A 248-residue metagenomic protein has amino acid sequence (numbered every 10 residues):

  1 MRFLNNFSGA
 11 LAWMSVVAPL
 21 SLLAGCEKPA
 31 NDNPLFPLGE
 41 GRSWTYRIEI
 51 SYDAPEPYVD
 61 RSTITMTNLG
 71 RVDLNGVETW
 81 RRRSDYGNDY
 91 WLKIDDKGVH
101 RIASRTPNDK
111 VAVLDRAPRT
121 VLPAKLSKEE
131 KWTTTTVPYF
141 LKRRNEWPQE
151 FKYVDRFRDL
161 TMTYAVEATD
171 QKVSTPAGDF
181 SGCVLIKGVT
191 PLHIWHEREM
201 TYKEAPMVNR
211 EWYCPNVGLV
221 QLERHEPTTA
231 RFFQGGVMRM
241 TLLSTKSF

Functional and structural regions predicted by a protein language model:
R2-S15: Bacterial N-terminal signal peptides that target proteins for export
L23-G25: C-terminal motif of bacterial Sec signal peptides marking the signal peptidase cleavage site
E27-F248: Conserved functional acidic sites
